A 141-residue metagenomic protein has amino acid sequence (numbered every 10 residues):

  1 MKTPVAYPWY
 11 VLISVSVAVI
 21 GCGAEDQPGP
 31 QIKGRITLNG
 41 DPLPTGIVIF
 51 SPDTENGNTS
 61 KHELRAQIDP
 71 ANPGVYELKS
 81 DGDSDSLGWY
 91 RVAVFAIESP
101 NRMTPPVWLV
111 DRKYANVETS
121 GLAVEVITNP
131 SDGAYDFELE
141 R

Functional and structural regions predicted by a protein language model:
M1-I20: Sec-dependent bacterial lipoprotein signal peptides
C22-R141: Beta-strand-dominated extracellular/periplasmic modules and repeats in secreted or surface-exposed proteins
